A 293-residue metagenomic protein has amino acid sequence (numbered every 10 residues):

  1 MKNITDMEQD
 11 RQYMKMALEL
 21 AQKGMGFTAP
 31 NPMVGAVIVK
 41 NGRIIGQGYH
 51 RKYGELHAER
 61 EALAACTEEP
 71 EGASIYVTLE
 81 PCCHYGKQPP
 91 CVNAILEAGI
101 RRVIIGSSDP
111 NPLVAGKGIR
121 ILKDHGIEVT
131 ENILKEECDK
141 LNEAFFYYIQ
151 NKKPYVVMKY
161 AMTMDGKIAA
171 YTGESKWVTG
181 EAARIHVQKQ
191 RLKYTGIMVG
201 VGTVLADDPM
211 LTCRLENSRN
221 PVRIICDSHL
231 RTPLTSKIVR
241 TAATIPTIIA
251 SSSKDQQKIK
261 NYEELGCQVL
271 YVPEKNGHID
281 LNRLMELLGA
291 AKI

Functional and structural regions predicted by a protein language model:
Q9-A29, Y148: Short, basic/aromatic recognition patches
P30-M33, Y155-V156: Short, small/polar residue-rich loop motifs at catalytic or cofactor-binding pockets
V34-G42, Y160-A161: Short beta-strand scaffold segments in enzyme catalytic cores
I38-E137, V222, I248: Zn2+-dependent cytidine deaminase-like catalytic core
E71, G99, K193, K292-I293: Short loop/turn motifs at secondary-structure junctions
N142-Q150: Flexible, polar/acidic helix-loop-strand segments at domain edges
Y147, M158-M164, I168-A291: Active-site ligand-binding patch in enzyme domains
